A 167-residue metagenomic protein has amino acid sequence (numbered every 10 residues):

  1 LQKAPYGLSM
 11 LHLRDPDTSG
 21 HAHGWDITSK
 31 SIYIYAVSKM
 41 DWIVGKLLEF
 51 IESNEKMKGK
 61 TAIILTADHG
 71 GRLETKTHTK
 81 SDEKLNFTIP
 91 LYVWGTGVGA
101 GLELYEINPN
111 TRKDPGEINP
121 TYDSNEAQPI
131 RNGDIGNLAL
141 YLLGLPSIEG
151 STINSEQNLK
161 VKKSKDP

Functional and structural regions predicted by a protein language model:
L1-W42, K46, T77: Active-site His/acidic residue clusters
K3-S9, K56-I63, F87-I89, T96: Loop/turn elements at helix/coil->beta-strand transitions in domains of secreted/extracellular proteins
H12-P16, H23, T66-G70, W94-T96 (+1 more regions): Active-site-proximal beta-strand/loop segments in catalytic clefts of secreted hydrolases
W25-K30, L73, G97-G101, E106-I107 (+1 more regions): Flexible glycine/proline-enriched surface loops and loop-helix/loop-strand junctions
K39-K80, A139: Metal-dependent active-site segment of extracytoplasmic phospho-/sulfohydrolases and closely related
T66-P109: Histidine-centered active-site microenvironments of extracellular/periplasmic hydrolases and transferases
P109-N158: Non-catalytic, well-ordered alpha-helical segments in soluble enzyme domains
K163-P167: Phosphate/adenylate-binding glycine loop and adjacent helical scaffold
